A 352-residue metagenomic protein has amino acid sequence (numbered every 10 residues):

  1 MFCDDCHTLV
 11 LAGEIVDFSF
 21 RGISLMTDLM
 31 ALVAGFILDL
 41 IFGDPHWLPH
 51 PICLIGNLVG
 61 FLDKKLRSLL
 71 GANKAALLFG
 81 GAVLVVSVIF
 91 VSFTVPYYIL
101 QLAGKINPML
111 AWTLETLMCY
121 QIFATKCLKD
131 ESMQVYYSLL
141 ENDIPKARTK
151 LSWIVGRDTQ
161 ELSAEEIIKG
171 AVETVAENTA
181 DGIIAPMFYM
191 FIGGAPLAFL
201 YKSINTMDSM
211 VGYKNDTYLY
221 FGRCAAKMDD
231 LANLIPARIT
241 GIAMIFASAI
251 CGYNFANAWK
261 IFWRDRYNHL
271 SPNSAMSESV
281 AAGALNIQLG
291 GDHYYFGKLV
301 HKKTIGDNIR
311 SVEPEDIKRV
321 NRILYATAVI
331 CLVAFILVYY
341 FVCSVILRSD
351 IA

Functional and structural regions predicted by a protein language model:
C3, A12-L200, I204, G212-A352: Hydrophobic alpha-helical transmembrane segments
